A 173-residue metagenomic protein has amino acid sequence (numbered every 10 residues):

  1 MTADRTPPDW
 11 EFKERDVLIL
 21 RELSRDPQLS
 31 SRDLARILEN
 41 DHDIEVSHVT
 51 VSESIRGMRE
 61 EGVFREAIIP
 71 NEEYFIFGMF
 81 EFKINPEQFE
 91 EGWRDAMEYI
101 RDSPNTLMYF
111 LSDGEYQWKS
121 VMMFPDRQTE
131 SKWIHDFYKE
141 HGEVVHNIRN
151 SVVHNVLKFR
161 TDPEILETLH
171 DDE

Functional and structural regions predicted by a protein language model:
M1-E173: A compositional/biophysical signature of low hydrophobicity enriched in polar/charged and small residues
